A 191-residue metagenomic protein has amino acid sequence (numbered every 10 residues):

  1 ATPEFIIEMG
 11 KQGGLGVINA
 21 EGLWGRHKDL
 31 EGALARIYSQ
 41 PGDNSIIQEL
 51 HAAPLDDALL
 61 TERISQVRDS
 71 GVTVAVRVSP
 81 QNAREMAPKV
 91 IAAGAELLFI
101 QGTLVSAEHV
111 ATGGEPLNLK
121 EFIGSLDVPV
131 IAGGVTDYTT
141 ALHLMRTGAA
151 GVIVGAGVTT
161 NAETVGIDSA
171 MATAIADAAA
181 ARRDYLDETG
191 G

Functional and structural regions predicted by a protein language model:
A1-S169, T173-Y185: Active-site entrance/lid segments in N-terminal catalytic domains of soluble metabolic enzymes
L186-G190: Short mixed-charge
